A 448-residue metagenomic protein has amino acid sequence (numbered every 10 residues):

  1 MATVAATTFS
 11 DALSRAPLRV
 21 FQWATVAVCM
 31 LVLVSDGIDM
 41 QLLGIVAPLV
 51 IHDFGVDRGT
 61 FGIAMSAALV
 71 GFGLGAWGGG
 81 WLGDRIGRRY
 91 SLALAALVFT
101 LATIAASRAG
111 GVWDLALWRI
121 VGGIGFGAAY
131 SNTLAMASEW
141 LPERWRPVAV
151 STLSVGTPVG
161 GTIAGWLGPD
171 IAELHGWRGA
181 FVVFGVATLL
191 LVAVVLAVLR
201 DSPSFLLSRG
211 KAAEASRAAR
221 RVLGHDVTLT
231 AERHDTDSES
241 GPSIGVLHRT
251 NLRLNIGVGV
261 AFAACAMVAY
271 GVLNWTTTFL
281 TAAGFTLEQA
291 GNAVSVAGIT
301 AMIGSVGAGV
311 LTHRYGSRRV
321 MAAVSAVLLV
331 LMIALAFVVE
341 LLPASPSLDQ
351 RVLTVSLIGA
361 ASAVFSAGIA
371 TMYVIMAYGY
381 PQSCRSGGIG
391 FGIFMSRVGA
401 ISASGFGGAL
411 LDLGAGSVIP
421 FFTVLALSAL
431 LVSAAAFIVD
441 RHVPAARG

Functional and structural regions predicted by a protein language model:
M1-I38: Cytosolic juxtamembrane N-terminal segment immediately preceding the first transmembrane helix of multi-pass
M1-R15, V198-N251, G448: Intracellular cytosolic loops and amphipathic helices of Major Facilitator Superfamily
L43-G44, H248-S305: Extracytoplasmic gate region of multi-pass secondary transporters
G55, G87, R108-D114, P142 (+2 more regions): Helix-breaking motifs and short loop linkers at transmembrane-helix boundaries and internal kinks in secondary membrane
L74-V112: Conserved MFS/SLC helix-loop-helix module at the cytosolic interface between two early adjacent transmembrane helices
Y90-I104, R319-A334: Structural signature of the two symmetry-related core transmembrane helices
W118-V155: Cytoplasmic helix-loop-helix junction between adjacent transmembrane helices in 12-TM secondary transporters
E173-G185, D412-L427: A membrane-interface helix-boundary motif in multi-pass transporters
